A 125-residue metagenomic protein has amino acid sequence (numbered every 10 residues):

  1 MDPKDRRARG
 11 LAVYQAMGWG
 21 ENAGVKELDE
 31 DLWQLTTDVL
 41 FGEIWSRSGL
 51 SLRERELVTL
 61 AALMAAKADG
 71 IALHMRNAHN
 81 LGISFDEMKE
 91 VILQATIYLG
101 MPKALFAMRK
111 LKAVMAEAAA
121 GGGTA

Functional and structural regions predicted by a protein language model:
M1-R53, R76, N80, A104-A125: Acidic, glycine/proline-rich low-complexity segments that act as flexible tails and inter-domain linkers
Q34-T37, A65-A72: Short acidic alpha-helix initiation/capping motifs at coil-to-helix transition points, especially at protein N-termini
E54-L63, V91-I92: Short, structured motif recognition centered on aromatic/hydrophobic residues
M64, I97-Y98, P102: Glycine-rich phosphate/pyrophosphate-binding beta-alpha loops
A68-K89: Mid-chain, well-packed structural core segment of small domains
G70, M101-L105: Substrate/cofactor-recognition hotspot
L93-I97, K112: Short amphipathic alpha-helical surface patches that mediate protein-protein
